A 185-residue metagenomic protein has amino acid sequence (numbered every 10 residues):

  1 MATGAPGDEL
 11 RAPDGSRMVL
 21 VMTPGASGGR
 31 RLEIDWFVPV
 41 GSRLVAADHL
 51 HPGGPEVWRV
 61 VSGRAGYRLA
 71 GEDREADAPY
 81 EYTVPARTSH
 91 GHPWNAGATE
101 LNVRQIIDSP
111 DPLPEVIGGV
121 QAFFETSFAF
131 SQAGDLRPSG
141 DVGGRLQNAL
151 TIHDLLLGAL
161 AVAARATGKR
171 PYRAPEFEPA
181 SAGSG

Functional and structural regions predicted by a protein language model:
M1-A2, R170-G185: Actinobacteria-biased recognition of intrinsically disordered, low-complexity terminal regions
T3-G4, D8-A12, V57, R64 (+1 more regions): Short acidic-glycine-tyrosine-enriched beta hairpin
R11-D48, G54: A short glycine-rich, His/Asp/Glu-containing loop-to-beta-strand
R30-I34, G54-E56, G63, T88 (+1 more regions): A generic structural signal for short beta-strands and their flanking turns/coil linkers
P39-R43, R64, S109-L113: Short, charged/polar surface micro-motifs in flexible loops or helix N-caps
R87-T88, P93, D108: Short, surface-exposed secondary-structure boundary micro-motifs
A96-A174: Double-stranded beta-helix
